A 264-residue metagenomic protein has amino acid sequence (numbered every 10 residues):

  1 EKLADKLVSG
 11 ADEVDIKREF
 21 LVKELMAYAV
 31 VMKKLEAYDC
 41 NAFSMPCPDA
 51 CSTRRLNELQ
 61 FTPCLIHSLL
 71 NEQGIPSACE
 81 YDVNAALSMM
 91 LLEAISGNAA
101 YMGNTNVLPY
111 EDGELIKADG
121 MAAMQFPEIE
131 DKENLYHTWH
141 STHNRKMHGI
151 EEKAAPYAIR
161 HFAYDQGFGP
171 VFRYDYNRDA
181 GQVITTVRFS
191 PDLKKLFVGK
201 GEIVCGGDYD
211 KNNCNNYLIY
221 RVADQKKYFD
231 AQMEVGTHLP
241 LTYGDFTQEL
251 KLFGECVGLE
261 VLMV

Functional and structural regions predicted by a protein language model:
E1-L56: A charged, amphipathic alpha-helical module
V14-L21, K33, S77-Y81, L239-Y243: Hydrophobic alpha-helical scaffolding
E24-A42, N71-N106: A conserved active-site cap/scaffold subdomain adjacent to cofactor or substrate pockets
L25, P46-T53, Y81, L108-Y110 (+1 more regions): Gly/Ser/Thr-rich loops at beta-strand to alpha-helix junctions that form or flank small-molecule/cofactor-binding
M45-A50, N104-A122: A glycine-rich phosphate-binding loop feature that marks nucleotide/adenosyl-phosphate handling sites
T53-E72: Extended, charged helical/alpha-beta scaffold domains that provide interaction surfaces
G113-S141: Conserved anion/nucleotide-ligand pocket segment
H143-V264: Extended hydrophobic packing segments that form well-structured cores
